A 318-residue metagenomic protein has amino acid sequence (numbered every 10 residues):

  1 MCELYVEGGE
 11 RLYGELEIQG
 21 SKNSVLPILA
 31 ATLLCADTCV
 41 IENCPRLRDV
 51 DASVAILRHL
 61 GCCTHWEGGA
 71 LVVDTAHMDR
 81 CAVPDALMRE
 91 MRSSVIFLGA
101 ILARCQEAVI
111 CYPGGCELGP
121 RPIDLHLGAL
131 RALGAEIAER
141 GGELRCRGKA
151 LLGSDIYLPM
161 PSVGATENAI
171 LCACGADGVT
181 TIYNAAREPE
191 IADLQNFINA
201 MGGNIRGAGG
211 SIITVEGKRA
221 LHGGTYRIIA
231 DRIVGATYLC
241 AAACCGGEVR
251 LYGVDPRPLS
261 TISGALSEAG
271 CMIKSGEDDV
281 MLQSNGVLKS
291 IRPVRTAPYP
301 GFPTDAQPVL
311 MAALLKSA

Functional and structural regions predicted by a protein language model:
M1-A318: Short, structured segments at the rim of ligand-binding sites
